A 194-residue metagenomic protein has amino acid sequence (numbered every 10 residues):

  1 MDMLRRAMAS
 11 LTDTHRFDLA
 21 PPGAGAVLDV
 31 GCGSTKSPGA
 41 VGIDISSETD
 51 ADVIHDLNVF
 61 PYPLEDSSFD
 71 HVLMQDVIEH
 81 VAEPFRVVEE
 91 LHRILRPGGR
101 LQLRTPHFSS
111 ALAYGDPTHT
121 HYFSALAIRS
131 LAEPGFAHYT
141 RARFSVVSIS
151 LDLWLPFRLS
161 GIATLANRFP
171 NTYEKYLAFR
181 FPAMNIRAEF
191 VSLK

Functional and structural regions predicted by a protein language model:
M1-D18: Class I SAM-dependent methyltransferase Rossmann-like catalytic core, especially the SAM/SAH-binding loop
D2, R6, F85-R86, E90 (+2 more regions): S-adenosyl-L-methionine-dependent methyltransferase catalytic module, highlighting the catalytic core
H15-S109, F190: Conserved SAM-binding loop
